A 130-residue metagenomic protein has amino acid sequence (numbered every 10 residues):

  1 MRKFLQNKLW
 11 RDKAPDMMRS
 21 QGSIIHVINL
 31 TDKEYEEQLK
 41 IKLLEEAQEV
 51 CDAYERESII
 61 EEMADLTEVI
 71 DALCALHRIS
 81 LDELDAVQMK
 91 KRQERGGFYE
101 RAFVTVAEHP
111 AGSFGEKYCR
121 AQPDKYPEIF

Functional and structural regions predicted by a protein language model:
M1-F130: Flexible "arm" and connector segments at domain edges
